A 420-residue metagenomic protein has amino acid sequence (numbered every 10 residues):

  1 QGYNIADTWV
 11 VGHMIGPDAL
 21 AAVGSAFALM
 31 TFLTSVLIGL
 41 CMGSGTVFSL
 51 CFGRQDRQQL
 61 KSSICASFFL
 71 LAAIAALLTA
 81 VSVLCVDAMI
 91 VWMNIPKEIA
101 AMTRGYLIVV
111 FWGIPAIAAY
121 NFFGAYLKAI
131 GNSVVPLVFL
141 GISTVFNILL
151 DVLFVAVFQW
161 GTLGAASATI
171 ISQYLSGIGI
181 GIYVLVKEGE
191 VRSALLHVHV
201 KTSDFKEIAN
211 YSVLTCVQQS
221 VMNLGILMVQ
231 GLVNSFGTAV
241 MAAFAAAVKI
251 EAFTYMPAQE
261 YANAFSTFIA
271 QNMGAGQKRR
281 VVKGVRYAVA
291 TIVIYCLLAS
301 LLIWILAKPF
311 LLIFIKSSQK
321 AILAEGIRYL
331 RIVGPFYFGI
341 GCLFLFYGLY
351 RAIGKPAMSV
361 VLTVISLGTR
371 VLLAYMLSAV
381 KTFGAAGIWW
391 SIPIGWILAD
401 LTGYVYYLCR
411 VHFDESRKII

Functional and structural regions predicted by a protein language model:
Q1-D7, V109, S143, S172-S176 (+4 more regions): Transmembrane helical elements of multi-pass membrane transporters/channels
Q1-M14, A28-G43, V47, A72-T79 (+4 more regions): N-terminal transmembrane alpha-helices
G2-L20, I90-K97, L153-W160, S220-F253 (+4 more regions): Helix-terminus/linker motif at the lipid-water interface of multi-pass membrane proteins
W9, H13, T46, D87-A88 (+16 more regions): Transmembrane alpha-helix boundary and packing residues in multipass membrane permease domains and related
I15-A28, T103, L107, A166 (+3 more regions): Small-residue hotspots at the loop-to-helix junctions and early N-terminal turns of transmembrane alpha-helices
L20-A80, I117-P136, A243-A307, I340-L362: Small-residue-rich hydrophobic transmembrane alpha-helices
C41, V110-K128, P136-T144, A165-I180 (+5 more regions): Short runs within selected transmembrane alpha-helices of multi-pass transporters and secretion channels
F48-P115, V157-V213, I269-F336, A379-I420: Short alpha-helical transmembrane segments in multi-pass integral membrane proteins
